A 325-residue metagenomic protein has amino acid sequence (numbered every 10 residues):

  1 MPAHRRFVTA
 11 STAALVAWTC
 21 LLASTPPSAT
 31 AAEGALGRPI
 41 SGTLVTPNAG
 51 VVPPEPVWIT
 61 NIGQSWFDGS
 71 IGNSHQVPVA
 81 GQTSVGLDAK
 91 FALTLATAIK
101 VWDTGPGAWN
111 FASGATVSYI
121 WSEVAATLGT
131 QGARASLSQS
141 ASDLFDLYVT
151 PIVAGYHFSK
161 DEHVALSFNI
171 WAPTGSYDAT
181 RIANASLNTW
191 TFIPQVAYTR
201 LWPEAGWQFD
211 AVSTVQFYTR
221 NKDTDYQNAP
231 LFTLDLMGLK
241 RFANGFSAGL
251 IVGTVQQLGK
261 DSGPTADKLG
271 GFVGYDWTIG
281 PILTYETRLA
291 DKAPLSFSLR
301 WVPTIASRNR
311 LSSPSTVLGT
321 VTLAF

Functional and structural regions predicted by a protein language model:
E33, N48-V57, G69-I71, W102-A112 (+6 more regions): Short loop/turn motifs that connect adjacent beta-strands in outer-membrane beta-barrel proteins
E33-R38, W66-L93, L128-S140, I182: Surface-exposed strand-loop-strand hairpins of Gram-negative outer-membrane beta-barrel proteins
A35, S65, N73, V79-G81 (+1 more regions): Outer membrane beta-barrel transmembrane domains
P47, V79-G86, G132-Q139, D178-N184 (+3 more regions): Extracellular loop and loop/strand-boundary signature of outer-membrane beta-barrel proteins
A49, I62-Q64, L95-K100, V149-G155 (+6 more regions): Residues on the lipid-exposed face of transmembrane beta-strands in outer-membrane beta-barrel proteins
W58-I62, W109-V117, V149, E162-F168 (+7 more regions): Transmembrane beta-strands of outer-membrane beta-barrel proteins
S65-F67, T116-I120, N169-P173, V212-Y218 (+3 more regions): Outer-membrane beta-barrel pore domains and translocons
D88-L95, S138-Y148, S186-F192, Y226-F232 (+2 more regions): Residues that define the transmembrane beta-barrel architecture of outer-membrane proteins
